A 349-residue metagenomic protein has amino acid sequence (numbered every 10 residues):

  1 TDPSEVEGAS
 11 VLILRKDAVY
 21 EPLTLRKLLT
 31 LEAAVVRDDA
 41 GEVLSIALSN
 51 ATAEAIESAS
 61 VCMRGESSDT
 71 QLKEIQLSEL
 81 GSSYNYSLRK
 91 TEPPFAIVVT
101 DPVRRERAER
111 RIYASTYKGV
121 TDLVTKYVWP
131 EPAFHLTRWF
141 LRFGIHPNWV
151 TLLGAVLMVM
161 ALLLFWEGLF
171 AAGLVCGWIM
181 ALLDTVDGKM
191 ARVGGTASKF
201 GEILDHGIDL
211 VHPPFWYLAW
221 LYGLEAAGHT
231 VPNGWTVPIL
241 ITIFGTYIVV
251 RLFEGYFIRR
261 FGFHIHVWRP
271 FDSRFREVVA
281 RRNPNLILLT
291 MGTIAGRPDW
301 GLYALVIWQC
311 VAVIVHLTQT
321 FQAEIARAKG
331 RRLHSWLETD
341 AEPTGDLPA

Functional and structural regions predicted by a protein language model:
D2, G194-F200, H264-V267: Juxtamembrane helix-boundary/capping and inter-helix hinge elements in multi-pass membrane proteins
D2-A51: Conserved beta-loop-beta/alpha segment of the NTase-like Rossmann-fold superfamily that binds/positions NTPs
V11, L169-L174, D299-V306: Short, aromatic-rich membrane-interface segments at the entry and exit of alpha-helical transmembrane domains
A40-T137, H206-A349: A feature for the membrane-embedded catalytic helix bundles of lipid/isoprenoid biosynthetic enzymes
K126-F134, W139-R142, W149-L153, L157-M158: A short mid-domain helix/strand-loop element embedded in enzyme catalytic domains that forms or borders the active-site
F134-R142, G188, R192, E202 (+1 more regions): Short amphipathic alpha-helical coupling elements at transmembrane boundaries
F140, M160-W166, T290-G296: Hydrophobic alpha-helical transmembrane segments
N148-F200: Membrane-embedded alpha-helical segments that form the functional core of polytopic membrane enzymes, especially those
